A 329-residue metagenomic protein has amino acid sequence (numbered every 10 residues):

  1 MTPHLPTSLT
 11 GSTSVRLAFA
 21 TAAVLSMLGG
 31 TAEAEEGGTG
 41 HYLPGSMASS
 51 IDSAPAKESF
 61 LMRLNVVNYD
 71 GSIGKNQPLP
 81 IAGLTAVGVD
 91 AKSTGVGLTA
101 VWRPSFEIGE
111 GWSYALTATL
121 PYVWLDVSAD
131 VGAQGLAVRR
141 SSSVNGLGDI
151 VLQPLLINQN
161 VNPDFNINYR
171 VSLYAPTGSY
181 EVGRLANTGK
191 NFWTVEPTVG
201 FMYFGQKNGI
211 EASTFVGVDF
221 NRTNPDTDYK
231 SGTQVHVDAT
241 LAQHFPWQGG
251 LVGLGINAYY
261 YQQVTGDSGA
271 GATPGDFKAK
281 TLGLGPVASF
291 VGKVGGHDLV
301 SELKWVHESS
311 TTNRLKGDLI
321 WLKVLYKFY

Functional and structural regions predicted by a protein language model:
M1-Y42, Y329: Cleavable N-terminal export/targeting peptides
E35-E36, I51-S59, G71-I73, S105-Y114 (+7 more regions): Short loop/turn motifs that connect adjacent beta-strands in outer-membrane beta-barrel proteins
E35-H41, D70-G95, V131-S143, L185-A186: Surface-exposed strand-loop-strand hairpins of Gram-negative outer-membrane beta-barrel proteins
G38, K75, A82-G83, D226-Y329: Outer membrane beta-barrel transmembrane domains
G40-L43, M62-D70, L116-Y122, Y169-A175 (+5 more regions): Transmembrane beta-barrel strands of outer-membrane/channel proteins
S53, L64, L98-P104, L152-N158 (+7 more regions): Residues on the lipid-exposed face of transmembrane beta-strands in outer-membrane beta-barrel proteins
E58, D90-L98, W112, V144-V151 (+4 more regions): Residues that define the transmembrane beta-barrel architecture of outer-membrane proteins
A86-Q153, N160: Long, hydrophobic/aromatic-enriched structural stretches that serve as scaffold segments
